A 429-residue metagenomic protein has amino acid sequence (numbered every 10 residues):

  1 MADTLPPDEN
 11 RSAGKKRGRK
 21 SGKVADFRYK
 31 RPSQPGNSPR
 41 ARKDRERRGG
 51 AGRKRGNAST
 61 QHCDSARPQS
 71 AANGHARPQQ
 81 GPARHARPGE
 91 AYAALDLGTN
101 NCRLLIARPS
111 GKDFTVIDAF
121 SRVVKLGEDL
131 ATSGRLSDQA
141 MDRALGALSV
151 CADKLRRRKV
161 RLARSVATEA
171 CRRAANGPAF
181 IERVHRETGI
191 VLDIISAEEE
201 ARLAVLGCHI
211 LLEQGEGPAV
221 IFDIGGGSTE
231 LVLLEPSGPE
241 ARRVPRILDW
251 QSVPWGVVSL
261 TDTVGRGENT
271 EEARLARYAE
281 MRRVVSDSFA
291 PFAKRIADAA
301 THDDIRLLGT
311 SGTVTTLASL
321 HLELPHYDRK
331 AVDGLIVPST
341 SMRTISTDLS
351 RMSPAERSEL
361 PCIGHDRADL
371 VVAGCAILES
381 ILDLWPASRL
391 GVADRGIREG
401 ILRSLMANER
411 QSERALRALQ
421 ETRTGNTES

Functional and structural regions predicted by a protein language model:
A2-D3, A13, G18-A167, C171-G177 (+2 more regions): Conserved phosphate-binding loops in N-terminal lobes of ATP-dependent enzymes of the actin/Hsp70/sugar-kinase
D3-K20, F27, P109, D129-S149 (+5 more regions): Helical "lid/coupling" subdomains associated with nucleotide-phosphate turnover
H85-I117, C208, G215-D249, V253 (+1 more regions): Gly/Thr-rich phosphate-binding beta-strand-loop-beta motif of the actin/hexokinase/Hsp70
G111, E182-V184, G238, L324-Y327: Glycine-rich, phosphate-binding/catalytic loops in enzymes
A119-K125, L234, W255-V258: Generic beta-structure capping elements
A175-V184, L234-P236, L320: Short Gly/Thr/Asp-enriched flexible loops that form oxyanion-binding sites at enzyme active sites
